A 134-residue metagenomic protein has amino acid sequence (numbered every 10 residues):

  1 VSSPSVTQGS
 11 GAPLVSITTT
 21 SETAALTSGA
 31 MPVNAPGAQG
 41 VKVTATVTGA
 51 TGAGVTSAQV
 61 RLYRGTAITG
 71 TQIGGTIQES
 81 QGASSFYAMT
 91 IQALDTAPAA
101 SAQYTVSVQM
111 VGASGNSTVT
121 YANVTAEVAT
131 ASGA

Functional and structural regions predicted by a protein language model:
V1-T27, P32: Solvent-exposed, flexible loop/coil segments flanking beta-strands in beta-rich domains
Q8-S16, N34-A35, G40-A134: Terminal beta-strand-rich extracellular "head" domains that mediate receptor/glycan or other ligand binding
